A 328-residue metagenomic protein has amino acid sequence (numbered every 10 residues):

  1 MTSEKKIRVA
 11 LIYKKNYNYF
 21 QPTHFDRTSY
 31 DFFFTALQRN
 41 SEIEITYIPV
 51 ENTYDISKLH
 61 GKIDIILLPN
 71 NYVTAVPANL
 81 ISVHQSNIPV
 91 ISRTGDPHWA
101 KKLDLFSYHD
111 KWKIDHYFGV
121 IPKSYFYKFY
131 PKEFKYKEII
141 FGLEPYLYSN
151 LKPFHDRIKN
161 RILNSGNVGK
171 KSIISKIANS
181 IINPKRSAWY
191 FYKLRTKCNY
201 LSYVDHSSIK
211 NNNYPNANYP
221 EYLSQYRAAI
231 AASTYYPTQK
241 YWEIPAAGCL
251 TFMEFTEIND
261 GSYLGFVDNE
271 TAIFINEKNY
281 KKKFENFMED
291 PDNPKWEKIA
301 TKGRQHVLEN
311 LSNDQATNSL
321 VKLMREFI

Functional and structural regions predicted by a protein language model:
M1-I7, M324-I328: Short, Lys/Arg-enriched, disordered terminal segments
S3-G61, P69-S82, S86-E243, L250-L264 (+1 more regions): Nucleotide-sugar donor-binding catalytic core of glycosyltransferases
S57-L59, Y222, K283-F287, L323: CheY-like receiver
I66: Short acidic catalytic loops
Y241, C249, I275-N276, W296 (+1 more regions): Active-site/pore-lining binding-face segments in mid-to-C-terminal subdomains
D268-I275: A short acidic/histidine/glycine-rich donor-binding loop in glycosyltransferase catalytic cores
N276-K295: C-terminal "capping" alpha-helix adjacent to the active site of nucleotide-linked donor transferases in cell-envelope
P291-R325: A charged, aromatic-enriched C-terminal amphipathic alpha-helix characteristic of glycosyltransferases across folds
